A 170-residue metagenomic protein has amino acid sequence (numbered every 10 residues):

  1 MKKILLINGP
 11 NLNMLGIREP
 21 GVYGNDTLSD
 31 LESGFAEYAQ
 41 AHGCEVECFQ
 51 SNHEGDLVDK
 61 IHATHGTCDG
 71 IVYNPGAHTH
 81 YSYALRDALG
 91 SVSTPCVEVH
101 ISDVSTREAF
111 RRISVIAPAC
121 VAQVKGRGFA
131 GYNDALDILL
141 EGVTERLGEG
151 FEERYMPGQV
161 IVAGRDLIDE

Functional and structural regions predicted by a protein language model:
M1-I4: Extreme N-terminal starter segment of soluble prokaryotic enzymes
P10-L12, G76-T79, S102-V104: Short glycine-rich anion-binding loops that position phosphate/pyrophosphate groups of nucleotides and phosphorylated
L15-S29: Glycine- and acidic-residue-enriched helix-capping/strand-helix junction motifs
E45-G55: Short beta->alpha junction loops
C48, V97, T106-F151: Short, glycine-/small-residue-rich phosphate/pyrophosphate-handling segment
T64-I71: Short acidic/histidine-rich motifs immediately flanking catalytic phosphotransfer sites in two-component signaling
S82-S91: Short Gly/Thr/Asp-enriched flexible loops that form oxyanion-binding sites at enzyme active sites
E149-L167: A short, charged, Gly/Pro-tolerant segment at domain boundaries
